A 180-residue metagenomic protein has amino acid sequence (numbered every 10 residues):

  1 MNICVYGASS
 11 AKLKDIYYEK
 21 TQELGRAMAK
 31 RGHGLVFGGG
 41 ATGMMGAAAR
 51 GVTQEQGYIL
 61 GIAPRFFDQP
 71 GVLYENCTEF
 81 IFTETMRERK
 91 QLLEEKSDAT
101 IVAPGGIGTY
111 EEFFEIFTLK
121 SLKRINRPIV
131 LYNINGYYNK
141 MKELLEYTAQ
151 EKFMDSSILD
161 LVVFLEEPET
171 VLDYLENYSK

Functional and structural regions predicted by a protein language model:
M1-K96, I134-E169, D173-Y174, Y178-S179: A cross-family phosphate/adenosyl-ligand binding-site feature
T53, L119-R127, F153-M154: Arginine/glycine-rich "motif VI" loop of SF2 helicases in the C-terminal RecA-like domain
E88-K123, V130: Active-site/ligand-binding-proximal alpha/beta "capping" segment
R127-N135: Short loop-to-beta-strand entry elements in the cores of soluble alpha/beta enzymes
